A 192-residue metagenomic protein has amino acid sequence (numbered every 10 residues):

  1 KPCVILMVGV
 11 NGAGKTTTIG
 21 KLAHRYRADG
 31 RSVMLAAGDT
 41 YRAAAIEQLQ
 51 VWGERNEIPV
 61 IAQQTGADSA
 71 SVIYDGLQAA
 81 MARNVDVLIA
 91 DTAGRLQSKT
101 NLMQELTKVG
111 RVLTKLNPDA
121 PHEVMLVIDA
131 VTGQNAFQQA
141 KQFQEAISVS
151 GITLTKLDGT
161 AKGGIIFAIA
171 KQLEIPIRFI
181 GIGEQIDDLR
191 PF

Functional and structural regions predicted by a protein language model:
K1-F192: P-loop/Walker A NTP-binding module and the surrounding RecA-like catalytic core of P-loop NTPases
